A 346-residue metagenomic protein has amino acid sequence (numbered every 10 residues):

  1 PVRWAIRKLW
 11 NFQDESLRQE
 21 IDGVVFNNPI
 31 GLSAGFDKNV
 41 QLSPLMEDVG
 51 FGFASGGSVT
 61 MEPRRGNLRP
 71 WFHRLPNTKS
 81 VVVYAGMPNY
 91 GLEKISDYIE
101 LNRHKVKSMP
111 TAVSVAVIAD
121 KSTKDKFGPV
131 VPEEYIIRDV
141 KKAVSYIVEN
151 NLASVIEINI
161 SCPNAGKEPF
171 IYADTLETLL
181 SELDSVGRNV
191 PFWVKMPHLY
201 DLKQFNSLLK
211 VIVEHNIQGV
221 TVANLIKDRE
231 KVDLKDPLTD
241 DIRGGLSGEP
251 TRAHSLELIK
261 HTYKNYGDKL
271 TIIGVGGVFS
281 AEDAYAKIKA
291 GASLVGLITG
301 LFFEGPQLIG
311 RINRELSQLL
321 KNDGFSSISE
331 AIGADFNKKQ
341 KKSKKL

Functional and structural regions predicted by a protein language model:
P1-E15, I160-D174, L209-D268: Glycine/Thr-rich beta-alpha phosphate-binding loop at enzyme active sites
G23-G31, K107-V113, G187-Y200, K264-G274: Short beta-strand/loop segments at the ligand-binding rim of alpha/beta enzyme cores
L32, A54, I95, I158 (+5 more regions): Conserved, mostly hydrophobic/aromatic
N39-D48, Y200-E214, Y263-D268, V278-V295: Catalytic cores of alpha/beta
G50-E62, G219-K227, G277-V278, A284-R311: Glycine-rich phosphate-binding active-site loops on the catalytic face of alpha/beta enzymes
G57-M109: A gly/proline- and charged-residue-enriched helix-loop-helix capping module
G66-K79, E230-G244, I288, L301-S326: C-terminal helical cap(s) of enzyme catalytic domains, especially alpha/beta-barrels
A119-K142, E168-I171, W193-V213: Active-site glycine- and acidic-residue-rich loops that bind and position anionic ligands or nucleotide-like cofactors
